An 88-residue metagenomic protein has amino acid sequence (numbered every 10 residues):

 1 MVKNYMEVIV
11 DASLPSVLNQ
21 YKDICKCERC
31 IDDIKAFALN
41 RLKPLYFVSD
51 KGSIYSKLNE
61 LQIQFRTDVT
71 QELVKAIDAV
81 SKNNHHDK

Functional and structural regions predicted by a protein language model:
M1-K88: Intrinsically disordered, low-complexity, basic-enriched segments
